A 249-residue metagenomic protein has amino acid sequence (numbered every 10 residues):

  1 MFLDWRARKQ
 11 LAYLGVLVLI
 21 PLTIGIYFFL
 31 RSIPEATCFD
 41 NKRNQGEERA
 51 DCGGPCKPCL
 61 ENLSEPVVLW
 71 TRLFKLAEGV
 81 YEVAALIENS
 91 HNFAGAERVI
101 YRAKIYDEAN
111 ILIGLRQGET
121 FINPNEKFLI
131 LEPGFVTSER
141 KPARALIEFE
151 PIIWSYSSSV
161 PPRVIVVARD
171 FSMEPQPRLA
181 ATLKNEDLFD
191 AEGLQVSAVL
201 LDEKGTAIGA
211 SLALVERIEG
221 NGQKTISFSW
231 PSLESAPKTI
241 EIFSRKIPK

Functional and structural regions predicted by a protein language model:
F2-W5, K9-S64: Cysteine-rich modules of extracellular adhesion/ECM and protease-associated proteins
Y27-T37, N41-K42, Q117, I122-R144: N-terminal trafficking/processing presequences and adjacent post-cleavage segments of proteins routed to secretion
N41-Q45, R49, G53-A109: Extracytoplasmic/periplasmic/luminal assembly and interaction segments in envelope/secretory/respiratory proteins
E48, N92-L129, D187-T225: Extended intrinsically disordered, low-complexity coil regions enriched in Ser, Thr, Gly, Ala and often Pro
G79-A94, W154-A210: Surface-exposed interaction/gating patches
L86-E88, R102-K104, P133, E148 (+4 more regions): Residue-level recognition of well-ordered beta-strand positions that form the cores of beta-sheet-rich folds across
T120-F121, L131-Q176, A210-E216, S227-K249: Terminal connector regions
